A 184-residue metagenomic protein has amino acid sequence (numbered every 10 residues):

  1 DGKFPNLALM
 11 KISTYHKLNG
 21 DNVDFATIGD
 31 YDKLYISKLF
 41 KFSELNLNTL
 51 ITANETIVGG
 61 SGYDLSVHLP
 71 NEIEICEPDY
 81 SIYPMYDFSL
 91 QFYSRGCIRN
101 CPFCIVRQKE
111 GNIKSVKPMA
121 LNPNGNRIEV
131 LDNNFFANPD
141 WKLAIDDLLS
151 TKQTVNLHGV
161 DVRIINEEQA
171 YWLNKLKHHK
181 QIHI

Functional and structural regions predicted by a protein language model:
D1-V58, Y63-D64: A short, structured N-terminal alpha-helical element that caps or precedes a catalytic domain
G2-K3, L39-S43, G62-L65, C97-R99 (+3 more regions): Short, solvent-exposed loop/turn segments at secondary-structure junctions
A8, P84-N124: Canonical Radical SAM [4Fe-4S] cluster-binding loop centered on the CxxxCxxC motif and its immediate flanking residues
H16, C97, C101, V130 (+1 more regions): Conserved, mostly hydrophobic/aromatic
Y31-Y35, P102, N126-I128, K180: Conserved acidic residues
L34, N46, L65-E72, Y83 (+2 more regions): Short, charged, surface-exposed secondary-structure boundary motifs
E55-S81: Ser/Thr/Gly-rich flexible loops in soluble cytosolic domains mediating phosphotransfer, phosphorylation
P123-I184: Conserved SAM/AdoMet-binding glycine-rich loop
